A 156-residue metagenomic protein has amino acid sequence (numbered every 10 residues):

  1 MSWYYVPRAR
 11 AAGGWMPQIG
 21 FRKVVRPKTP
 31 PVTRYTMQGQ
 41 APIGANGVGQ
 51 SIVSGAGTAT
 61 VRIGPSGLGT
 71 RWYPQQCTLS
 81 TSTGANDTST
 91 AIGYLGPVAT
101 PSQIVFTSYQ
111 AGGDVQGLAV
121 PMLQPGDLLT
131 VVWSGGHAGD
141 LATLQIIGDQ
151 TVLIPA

Functional and structural regions predicted by a protein language model:
S2-G69, Y73, S82, W133-A156: C-terminal interaction-tip segments
A59-V61, Q76, D114-G117: Short structured motifs
R71-Q76, P125-G126: Contiguous beta-strand segments within globular domains
P74-Q76, N86-I92, L141-T143: Exposed beta-strand and adjacent loop surfaces of beta-rich binding modules that mediate intermolecular recognition
T78-S80: Short edge beta-strand/loop segments characteristic of extracellular beta-sandwich folds
G84-S102: Short, surface-exposed beta-strand/strand-loop-strand elements in extracellular ectodomains
S108-L128, G136: Beta-sandwich interaction modules
